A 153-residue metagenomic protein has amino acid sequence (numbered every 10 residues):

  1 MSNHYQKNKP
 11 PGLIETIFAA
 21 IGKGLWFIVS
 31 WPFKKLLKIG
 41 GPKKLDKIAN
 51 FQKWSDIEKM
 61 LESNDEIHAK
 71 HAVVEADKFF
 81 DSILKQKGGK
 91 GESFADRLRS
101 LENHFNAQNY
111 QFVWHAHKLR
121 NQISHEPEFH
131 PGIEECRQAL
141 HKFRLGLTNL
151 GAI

Functional and structural regions predicted by a protein language model:
S2-Q111, H115, E134, G146-I153: Amphipathic alpha-helical interface elements
K118-I153: Alpha-helical oligomerization segments
